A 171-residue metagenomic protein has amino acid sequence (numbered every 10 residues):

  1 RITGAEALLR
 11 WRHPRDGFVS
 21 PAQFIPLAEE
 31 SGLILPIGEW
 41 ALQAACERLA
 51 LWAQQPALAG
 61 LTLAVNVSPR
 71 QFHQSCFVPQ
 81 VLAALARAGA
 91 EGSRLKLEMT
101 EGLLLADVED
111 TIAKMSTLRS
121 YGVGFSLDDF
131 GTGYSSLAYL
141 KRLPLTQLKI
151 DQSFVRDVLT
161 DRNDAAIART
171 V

Functional and structural regions predicted by a protein language model:
R1-I25, L51, N66, E98 (+1 more regions): Active-site core of bacterial EAL-family cyclic-dinucleotide phosphodiesterase domains
I2-E6, S31-D110: Catalytic core of bacterial c-di-GMP phosphodiesterases, primarily the EAL and HD-GYP domains, capturing alpha-helical
G4-L8, P79-V158, T170: The catalytic core of metal-dependent phosphodiesterases that act on cyclic dinucleotides
R12-D16, P69-F72, V158-L159: Catalytic strand-loop-helix junctions within cyclic-nucleotide turnover domains
R15, A28-G32, L105, D157-D164: Short, contiguous acidic/charged loop-to-helix segments that flank catalytic cores in large enzymes
A22-P26, L35, S116, A138 (+2 more regions): Conserved long alpha-helical elements within nucleotide-processing catalytic cores of c-di-GMP signaling and class III
Q23, L27, A44, T62-V67 (+2 more regions): Cyclic nucleotide signaling catalytic output domains
G38, T111, D164-A168: Short, conserved glycine- and acidic-residue-centered signature motifs in active-site or ligand-binding loops
